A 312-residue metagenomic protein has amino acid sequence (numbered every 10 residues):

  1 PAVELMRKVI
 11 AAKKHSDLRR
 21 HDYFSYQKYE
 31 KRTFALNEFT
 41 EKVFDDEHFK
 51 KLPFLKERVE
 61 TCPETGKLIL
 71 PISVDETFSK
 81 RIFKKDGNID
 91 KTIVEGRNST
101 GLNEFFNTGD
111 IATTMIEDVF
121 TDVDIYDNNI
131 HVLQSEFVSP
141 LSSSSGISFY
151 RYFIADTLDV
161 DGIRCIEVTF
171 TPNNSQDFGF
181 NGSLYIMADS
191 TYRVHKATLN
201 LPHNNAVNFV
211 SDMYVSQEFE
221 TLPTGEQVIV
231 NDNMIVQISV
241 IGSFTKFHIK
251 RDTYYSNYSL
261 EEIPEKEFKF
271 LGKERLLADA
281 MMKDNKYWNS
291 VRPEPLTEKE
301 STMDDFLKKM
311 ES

Functional and structural regions predicted by a protein language model:
A2-E167, T171-G179, Q237, I241-S312: Structured extracytoplasmic
R19, P202-D212, S216-F219: Outer-membrane beta-barrel proteins
Y23, D161-T169, R193-T198, E226-N231: Short, hydrophobic/aromatic-rich segments at coil-to-beta transitions
P172, G182-A188, T198-L201: Active-site and channel-lining beta-strand-loop segments that bind or position nucleotide-derived/phosphorylated
G182-A188, Y214-T224: Extended lipid/amphipathic-ligand handling interfaces
H195, E220-P223, Y254-S256: Extended, regular secondary-structure scaffolds
L199-N205, N233-I241: Short, solvent-exposed aromatic-acidic interface loops
M213, T221-M234, I238, T245-K246: Repeat-solenoid scaffold signature
